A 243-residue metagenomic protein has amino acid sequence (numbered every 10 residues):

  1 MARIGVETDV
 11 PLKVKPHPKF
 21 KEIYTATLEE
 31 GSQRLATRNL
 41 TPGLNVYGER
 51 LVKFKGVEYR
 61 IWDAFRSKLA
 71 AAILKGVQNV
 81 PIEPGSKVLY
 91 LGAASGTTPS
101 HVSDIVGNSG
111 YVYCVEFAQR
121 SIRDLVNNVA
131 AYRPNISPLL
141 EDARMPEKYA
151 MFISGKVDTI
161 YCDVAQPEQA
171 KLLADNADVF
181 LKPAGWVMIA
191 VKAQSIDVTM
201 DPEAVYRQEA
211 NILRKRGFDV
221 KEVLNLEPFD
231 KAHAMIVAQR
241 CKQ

Functional and structural regions predicted by a protein language model:
M1-Y59: N-terminal auxiliary segments of SAM/dcSAM-dependent transferases
A2-T8, S121-D124, Y132, A174-K242: C-terminal substrate-binding/active-site "lid" region of AdoMet-derived donor-dependent transferases
P18-K21, P42-E49, D63-K87: Conserved alpha-helix/loop element of class I SAM-dependent methyltransferases that forms part of the SAM/SAH-binding
I73, G92, I160, A238: Residue-level signature of catalytic and energy-coupling elements of molecular machines, predominantly ATP/GTP-dependent
E83, V106-G107, F180-A184: Helix-to-beta-strand junctions that scaffold the AdoMet/dcAdoMet cofactor pocket in Class I SAM-dependent enzymes
E83-A94, Y111-Y113: Conserved class I S-adenosyl-L-methionine
A94-N108: Conserved SAM-binding loop of SAM-dependent methyltransferases across substrates and taxa, primarily the Class I
Y113-Q169: S-adenosyl-L-methionine
